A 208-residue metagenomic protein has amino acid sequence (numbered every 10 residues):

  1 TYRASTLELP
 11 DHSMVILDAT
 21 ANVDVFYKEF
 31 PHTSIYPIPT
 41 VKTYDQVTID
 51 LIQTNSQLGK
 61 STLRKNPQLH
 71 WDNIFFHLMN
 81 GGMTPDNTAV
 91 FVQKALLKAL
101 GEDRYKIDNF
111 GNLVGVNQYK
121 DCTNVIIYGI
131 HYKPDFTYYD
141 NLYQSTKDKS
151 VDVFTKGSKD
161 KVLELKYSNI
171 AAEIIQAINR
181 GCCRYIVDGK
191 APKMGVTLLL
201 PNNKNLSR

Functional and structural regions predicted by a protein language model:
T1-R208: ASCE RecA-like P-loop NTPase motor cores that couple ATP hydrolysis to mechanical translocation on nucleic acids
